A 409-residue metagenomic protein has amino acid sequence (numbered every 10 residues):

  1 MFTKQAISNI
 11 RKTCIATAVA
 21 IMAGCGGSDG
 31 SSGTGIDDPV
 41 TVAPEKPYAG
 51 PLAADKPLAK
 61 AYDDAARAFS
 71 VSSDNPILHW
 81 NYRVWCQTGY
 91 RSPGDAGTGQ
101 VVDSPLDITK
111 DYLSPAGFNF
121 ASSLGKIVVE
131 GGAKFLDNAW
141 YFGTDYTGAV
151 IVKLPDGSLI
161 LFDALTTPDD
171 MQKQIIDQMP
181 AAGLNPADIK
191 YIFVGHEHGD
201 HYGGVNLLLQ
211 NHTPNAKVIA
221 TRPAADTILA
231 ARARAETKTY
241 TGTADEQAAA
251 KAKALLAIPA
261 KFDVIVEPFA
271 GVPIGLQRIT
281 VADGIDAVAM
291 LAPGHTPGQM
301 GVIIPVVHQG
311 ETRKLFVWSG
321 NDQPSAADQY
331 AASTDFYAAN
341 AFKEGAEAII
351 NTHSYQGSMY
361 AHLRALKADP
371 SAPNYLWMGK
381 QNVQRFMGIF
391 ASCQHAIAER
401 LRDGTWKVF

Functional and structural regions predicted by a protein language model:
F2-C14: Bacterial N-terminal signal peptides that target proteins for export
I21-G24: C-terminal motif of bacterial Sec signal peptides marking the signal peptidase cleavage site
G26-D29: Bacterial signal peptide processing site
D38-N119, P324-F409: Accessory terminal helices/loops
D55, D64, D170-M171, I175 (+3 more regions): Active-site HxH/HxHxD metal-binding segment of metal-dependent hydrolases
L124-A182, G301-N321: Conserved beta-strand hairpin/beta-sheet module of binuclear metal-dependent hydrolase folds, prominently
N138, V152, D163, H196 (+5 more regions): Divalent metal-coordination and catalytic microenvironments
S158, T166-P168, L256-D263, P268-G271 (+2 more regions): Metallo-beta-lactamase
